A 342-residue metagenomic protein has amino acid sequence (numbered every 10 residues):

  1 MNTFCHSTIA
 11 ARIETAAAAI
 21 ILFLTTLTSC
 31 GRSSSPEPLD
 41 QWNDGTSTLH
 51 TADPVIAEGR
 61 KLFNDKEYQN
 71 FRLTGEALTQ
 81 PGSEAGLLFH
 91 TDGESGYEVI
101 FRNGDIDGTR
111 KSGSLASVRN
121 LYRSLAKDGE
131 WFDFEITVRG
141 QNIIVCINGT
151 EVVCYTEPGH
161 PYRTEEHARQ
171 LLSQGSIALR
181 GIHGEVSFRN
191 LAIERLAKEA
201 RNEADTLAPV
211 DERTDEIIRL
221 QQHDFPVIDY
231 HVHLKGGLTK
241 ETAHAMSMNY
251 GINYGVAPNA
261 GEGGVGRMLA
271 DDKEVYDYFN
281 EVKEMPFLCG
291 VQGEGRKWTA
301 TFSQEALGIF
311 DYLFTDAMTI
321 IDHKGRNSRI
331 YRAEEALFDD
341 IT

Functional and structural regions predicted by a protein language model:
N2-A17: Bacterial N-terminal signal peptides that target proteins for export
T15-T26: Bacterial N-terminal signal peptides
C30-V210: Carbohydrate-interacting regions of secretory-pathway proteins
V145, H231-H233, M318: Histidine-centered active-site/metal-ligand motif
T164-E166, L234-G236, A260-R267, K324-D339: Acidic/histidine-rich helix-loop elements that form or flank divalent-metal/phosphate-binding sites at the catalytic
L196, A260, M318: Flexible loop residues that form catalytic and substrate-binding hotspots at small-molecule/glycan-binding clefts
P209-R296, L307: An N-terminally biased module of ancient metal coordination in phosphate/nucleic-acid-related enzymes
D272-T342: Extended substrate/RNA-proximal surfaces in nucleic-acid metabolism proteins
